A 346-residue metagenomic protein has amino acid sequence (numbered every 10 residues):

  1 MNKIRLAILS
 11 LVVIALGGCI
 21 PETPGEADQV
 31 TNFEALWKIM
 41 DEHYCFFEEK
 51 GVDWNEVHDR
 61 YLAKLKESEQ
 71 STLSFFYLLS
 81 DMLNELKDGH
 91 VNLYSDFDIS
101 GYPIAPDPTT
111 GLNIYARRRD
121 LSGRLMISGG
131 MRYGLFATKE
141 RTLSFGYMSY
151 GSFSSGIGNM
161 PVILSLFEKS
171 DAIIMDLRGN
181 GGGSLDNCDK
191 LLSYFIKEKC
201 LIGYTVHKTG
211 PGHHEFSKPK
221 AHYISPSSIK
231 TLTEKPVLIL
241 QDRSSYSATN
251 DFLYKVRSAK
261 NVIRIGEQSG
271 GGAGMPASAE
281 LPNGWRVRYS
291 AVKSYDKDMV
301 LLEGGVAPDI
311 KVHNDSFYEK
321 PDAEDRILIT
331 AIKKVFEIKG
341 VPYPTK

Functional and structural regions predicted by a protein language model:
M1-A27: Bacterial Sec-dependent N-terminal signal peptides
N2-K3, P161, G183, D251: Hydrophobic alpha-helical segments, principally membrane-spanning helices and signal/leader peptides
I4-L6, L86, I332: Extended hydrophobic/Leu-rich segments
L9, M126, R141, E280-P282 (+1 more regions): A generic structural signal for short, non-catalytic loop/turn and secondary-structure boundary residues
V13, F167-K169, T231: Alpha-helix termination/capping residues and helix-transition junctions
C19-H207, E215-A221, P236, R286 (+1 more regions): Flexible, low-complexity junctional segments that flank or bridge functional domains
I20-M40, L73, G181-K346: C-terminal "post-core" interaction segments
